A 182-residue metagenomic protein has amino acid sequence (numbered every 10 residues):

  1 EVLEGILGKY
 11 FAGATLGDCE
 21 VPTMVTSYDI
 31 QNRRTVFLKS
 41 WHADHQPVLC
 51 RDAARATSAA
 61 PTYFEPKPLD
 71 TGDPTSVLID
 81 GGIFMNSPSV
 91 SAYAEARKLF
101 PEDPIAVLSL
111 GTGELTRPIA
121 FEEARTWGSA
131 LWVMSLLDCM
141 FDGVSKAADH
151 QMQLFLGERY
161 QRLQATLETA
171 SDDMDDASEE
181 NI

Functional and structural regions predicted by a protein language model:
E1-I182: Conserved catalytic cores and adjacent C-terminal regulatory segments of lipid-metabolizing esterases/lipases
